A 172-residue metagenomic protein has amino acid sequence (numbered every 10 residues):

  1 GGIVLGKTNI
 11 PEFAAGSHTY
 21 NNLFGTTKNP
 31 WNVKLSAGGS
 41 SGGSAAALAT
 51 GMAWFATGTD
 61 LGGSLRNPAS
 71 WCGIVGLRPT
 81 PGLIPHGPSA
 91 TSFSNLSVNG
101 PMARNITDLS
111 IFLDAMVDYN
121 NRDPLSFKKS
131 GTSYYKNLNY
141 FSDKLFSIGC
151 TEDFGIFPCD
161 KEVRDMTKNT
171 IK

Functional and structural regions predicted by a protein language model:
G2-M116: Short glycine/serine-rich loop segments
R78-M166: A short helix-breaking turn/cap at a secondary-structure junction
T167-I171: Short catalytic helix/loop segments, enriched in acidic residues and glycine and frequently bearing histidine
